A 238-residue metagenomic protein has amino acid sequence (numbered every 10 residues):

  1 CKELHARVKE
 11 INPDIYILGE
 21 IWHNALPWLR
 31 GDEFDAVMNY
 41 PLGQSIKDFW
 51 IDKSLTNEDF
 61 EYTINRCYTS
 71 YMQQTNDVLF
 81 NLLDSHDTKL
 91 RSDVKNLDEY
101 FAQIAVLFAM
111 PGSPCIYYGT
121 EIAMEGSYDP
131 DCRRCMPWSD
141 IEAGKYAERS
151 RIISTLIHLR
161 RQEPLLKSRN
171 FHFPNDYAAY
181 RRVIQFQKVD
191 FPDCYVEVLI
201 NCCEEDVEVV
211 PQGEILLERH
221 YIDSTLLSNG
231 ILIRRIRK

Functional and structural regions predicted by a protein language model:
C1-Q74, E125-T155, F191: Active-site-proximal helices and loops of the catalytic beta/alpha 8
H5, K9, F80, I104-F108 (+1 more regions): Non-transmembrane alpha-helical segments in soluble domains of secreted/periplasmic/extracellular proteins
R7, D14-Y16, V78-F80, S113-I116 (+1 more regions): Beta-sheet entry/capping signal
G31-D32, A36, D77, D87-D98 (+1 more regions): Aromatic/acidic polysaccharide-binding cleft in carbohydrate-active enzymes
Y117-Y118, E125-G126, C132-V198, C202-E205: Glycan-recognition and catalytic regions of carbohydrate-active enzymes
E205-D223: Beta-strand-rich binding/interaction modules
Y221-K238: C-terminal beta-strand-rich structural cap/linker in extracellular carbohydrate-active enzymes
